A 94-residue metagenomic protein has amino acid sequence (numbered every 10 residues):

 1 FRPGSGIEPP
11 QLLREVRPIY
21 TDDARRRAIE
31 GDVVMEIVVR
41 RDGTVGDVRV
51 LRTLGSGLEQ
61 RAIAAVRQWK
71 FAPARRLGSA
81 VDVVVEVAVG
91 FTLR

Functional and structural regions predicted by a protein language model:
F1-R27, A64-V66, V87: Acidic, low-complexity proline/glycine/alanine-rich linker and hinge segments
G4-E8, L12, V16, I37 (+3 more regions): Short, functionally important structural connectors and interaction interfaces within domains
P9, V16-R17, R27-R41, L77-R94: A beta-hairpin/wing motif
P10, L58-A62, V81: Alpha-helical interaction segments
Y20-D23, A28-D32, R40-R75: A short, well-structured alpha-helical segment
